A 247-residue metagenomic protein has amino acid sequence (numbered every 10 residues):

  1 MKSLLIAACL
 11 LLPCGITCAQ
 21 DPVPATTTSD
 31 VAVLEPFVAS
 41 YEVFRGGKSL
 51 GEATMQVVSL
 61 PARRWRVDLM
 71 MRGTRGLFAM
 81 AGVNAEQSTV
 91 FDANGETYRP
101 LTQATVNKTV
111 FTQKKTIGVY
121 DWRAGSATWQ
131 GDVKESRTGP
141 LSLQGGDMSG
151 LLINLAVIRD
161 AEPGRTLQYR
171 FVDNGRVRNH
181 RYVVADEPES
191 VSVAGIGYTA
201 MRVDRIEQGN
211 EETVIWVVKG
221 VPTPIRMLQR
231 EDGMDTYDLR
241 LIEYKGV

Functional and structural regions predicted by a protein language model:
M1-L4: Positively charged n-region of N-terminal signal peptides that target proteins for export
I6-A7, T17: Cleavable N-terminal signal peptides
P13-C14: N-terminal signal peptide c-region/cleavage motif recognized by signal peptidases
D21-W122, V157-V247: Acidic, serine/threonine-rich low-complexity disordered tracts
T109-L152: Hydrophobic, well-structured mid-protein blocks that either form specific transmembrane helices
